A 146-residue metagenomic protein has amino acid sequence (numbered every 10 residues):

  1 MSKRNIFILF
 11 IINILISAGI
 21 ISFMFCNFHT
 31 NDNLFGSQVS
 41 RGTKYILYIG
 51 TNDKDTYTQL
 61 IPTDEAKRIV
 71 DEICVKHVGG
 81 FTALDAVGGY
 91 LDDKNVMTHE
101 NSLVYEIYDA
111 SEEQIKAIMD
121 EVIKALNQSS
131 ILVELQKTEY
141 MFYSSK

Functional and structural regions predicted by a protein language model:
M1-S2: N-terminal secretory signal peptides that target proteins for export/translocation
N5-N13, G19-K146: Positively charged, small/polar-rich N-terminal and surface patches that mediate targeting and assembly and bind
